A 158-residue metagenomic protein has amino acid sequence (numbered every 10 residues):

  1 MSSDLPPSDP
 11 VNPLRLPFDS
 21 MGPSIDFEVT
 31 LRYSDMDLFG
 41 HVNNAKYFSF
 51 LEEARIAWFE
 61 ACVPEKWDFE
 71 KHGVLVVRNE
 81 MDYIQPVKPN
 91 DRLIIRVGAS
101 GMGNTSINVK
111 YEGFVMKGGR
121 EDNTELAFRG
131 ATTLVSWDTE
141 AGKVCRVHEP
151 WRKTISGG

Functional and structural regions predicted by a protein language model:
S2-F27, Y83-R92, S100-G158: HotDog/MaoC-like acyl-thioester-processing domains
K46-D68: Active-site helix/loop of acyl-thioester processing domains in fatty-acid/polyketide metabolism, spanning hotdog-fold
K71-P86: Small beta-barrel nucleic-acid-binding modules, principally OB-folds
